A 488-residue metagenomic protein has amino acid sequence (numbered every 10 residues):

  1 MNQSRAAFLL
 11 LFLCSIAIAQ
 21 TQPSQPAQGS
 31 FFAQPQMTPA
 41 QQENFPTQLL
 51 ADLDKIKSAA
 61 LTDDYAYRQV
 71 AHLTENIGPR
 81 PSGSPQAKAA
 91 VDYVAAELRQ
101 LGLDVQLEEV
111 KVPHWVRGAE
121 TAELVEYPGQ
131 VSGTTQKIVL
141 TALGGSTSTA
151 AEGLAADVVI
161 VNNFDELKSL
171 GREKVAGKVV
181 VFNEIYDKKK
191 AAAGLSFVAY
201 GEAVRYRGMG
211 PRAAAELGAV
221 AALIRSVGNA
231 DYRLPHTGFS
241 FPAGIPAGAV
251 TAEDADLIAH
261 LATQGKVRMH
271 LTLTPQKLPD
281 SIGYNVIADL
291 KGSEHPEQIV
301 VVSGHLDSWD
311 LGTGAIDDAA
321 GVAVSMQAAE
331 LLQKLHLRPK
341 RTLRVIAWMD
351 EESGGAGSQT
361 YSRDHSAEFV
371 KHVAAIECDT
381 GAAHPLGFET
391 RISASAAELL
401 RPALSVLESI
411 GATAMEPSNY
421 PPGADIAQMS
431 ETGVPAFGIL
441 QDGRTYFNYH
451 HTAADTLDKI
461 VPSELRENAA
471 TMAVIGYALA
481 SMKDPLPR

Functional and structural regions predicted by a protein language model:
G29-A33, T38-L49, A71, E75-A192: Noncatalytic luminal/extracellular "stalk/propeptide" segments of secretory-pathway proteins
E43-S84, V110, L234-F239, G244 (+3 more regions): N-terminal capping segment at the start of a domain
L50-D52, E126-P128, V139-R172, T237-A315 (+2 more regions): Soluble metallo-hydrolase cores and metallopeptidase-like ectodomains found primarily in the secretory/periplasmic
L53-L61, E75-P85, G145, A156-V161 (+9 more regions): Second-shell loop/turn segments in exported
L61, R99, G129, A151 (+8 more regions): Metal-dependent peptidase/peptidase-like ectodomains
R68, P242, E330-A356, A375: Short helix-loop-beta-strand segments that form the rim/entrance of peptidase-like active sites
N163-N229: A conserved hydrophobic secondary-structure block that centers on an alpha-helix together with its immediately flanking
A247-V250, E330, K334, F447-R488: His/Asp/Glu-rich mid-to-C-terminal helical/loop segments that flank catalytic regions of hydrolases
